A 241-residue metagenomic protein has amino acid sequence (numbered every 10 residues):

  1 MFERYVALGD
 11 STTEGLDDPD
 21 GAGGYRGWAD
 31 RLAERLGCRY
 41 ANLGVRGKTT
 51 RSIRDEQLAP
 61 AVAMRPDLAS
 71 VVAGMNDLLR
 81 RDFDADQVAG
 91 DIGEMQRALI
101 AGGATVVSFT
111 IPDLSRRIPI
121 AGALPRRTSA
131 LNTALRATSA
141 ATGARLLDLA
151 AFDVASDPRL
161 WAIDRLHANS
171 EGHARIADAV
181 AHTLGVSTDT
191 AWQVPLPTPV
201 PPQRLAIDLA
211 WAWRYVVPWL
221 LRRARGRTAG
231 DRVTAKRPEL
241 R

Functional and structural regions predicted by a protein language model:
M1-R46, Q57-R65, A69: Serine-esterase "nucleophile elbow" of acetyl-processing enzymes
E14-D18, T50-Q87, D113-L114: Oxyanion-hole/transition-state-stabilizing segment in secreted/luminal serine hydrolases and related acyltransferases
D20-G24, F83-G90, G122-A130, D164-G172: Alpha-helix N-cap and loop-to-helix initiation/capping positions
N42-G44, T110, D148-A151: Residue-level recognition of beta-strand->loop/alpha-helix junctions
Q87-A101, A130-A137: Alpha-helical scaffolding segments of alpha/beta enzyme cores, especially the outer helices of TIM-barrel or partial
R97-V107, A144: A short helix->loop->beta-strand "cap" motif at the edges of active sites that frequently abuts
R116-L149, S170-H173: Substrate-gating cap/lid alpha-helix
D164-H167, E171-R241: Conserved catalytic region of serine esterases and O-acyltransferases that act on ester linkages in lipids
